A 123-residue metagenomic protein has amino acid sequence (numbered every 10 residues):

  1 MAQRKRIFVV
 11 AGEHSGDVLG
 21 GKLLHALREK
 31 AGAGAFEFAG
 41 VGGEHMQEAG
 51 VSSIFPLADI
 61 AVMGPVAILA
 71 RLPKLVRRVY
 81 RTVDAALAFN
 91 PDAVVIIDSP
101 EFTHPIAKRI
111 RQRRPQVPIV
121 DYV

Functional and structural regions predicted by a protein language model:
M1-A2: A short, basic/flexible loop-to-alpha-helix module at the beginning of a structural domain
K5-V123: Active-site and donor-binding regions of nucleotide-sugar-utilizing enzymes
